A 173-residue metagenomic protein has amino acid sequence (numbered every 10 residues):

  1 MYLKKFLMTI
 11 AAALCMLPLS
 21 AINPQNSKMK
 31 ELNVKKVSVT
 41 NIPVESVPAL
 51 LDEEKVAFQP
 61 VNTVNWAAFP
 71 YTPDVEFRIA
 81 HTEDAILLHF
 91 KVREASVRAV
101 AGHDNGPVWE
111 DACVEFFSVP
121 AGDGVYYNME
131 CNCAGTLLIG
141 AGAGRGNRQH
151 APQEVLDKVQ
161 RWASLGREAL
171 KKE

Functional and structural regions predicted by a protein language model:
M1-M29: Bacterial Sec-dependent N-terminal signal peptides
N26-E173: Structural preference for beta-rich elements and adjacent junctions enriched in aromatics
